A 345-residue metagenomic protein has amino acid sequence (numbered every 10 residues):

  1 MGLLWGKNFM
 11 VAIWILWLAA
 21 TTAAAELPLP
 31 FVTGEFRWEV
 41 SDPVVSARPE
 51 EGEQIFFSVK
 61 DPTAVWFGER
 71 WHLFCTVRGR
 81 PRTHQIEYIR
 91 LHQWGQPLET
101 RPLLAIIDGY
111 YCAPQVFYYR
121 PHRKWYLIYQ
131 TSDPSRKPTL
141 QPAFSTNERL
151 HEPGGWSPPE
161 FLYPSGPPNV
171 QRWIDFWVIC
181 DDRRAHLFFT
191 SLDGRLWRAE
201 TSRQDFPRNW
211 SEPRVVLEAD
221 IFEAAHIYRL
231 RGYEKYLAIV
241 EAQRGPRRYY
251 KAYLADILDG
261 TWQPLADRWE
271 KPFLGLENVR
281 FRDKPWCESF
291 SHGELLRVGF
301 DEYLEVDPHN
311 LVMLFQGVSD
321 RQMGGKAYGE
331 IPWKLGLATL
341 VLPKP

Functional and structural regions predicted by a protein language model:
M1-G6: N-terminal secretory signal peptides that target proteins for export/translocation
F9-T21: Bacterial N-terminal signal peptides
A25-A224, R229-W286, V298-P345: Beta-rich carbohydrate-recognition and catalytic domains
S289: Conserved glycosyltransferase catalytic-site signature
H292: Active-site pocket scaffolds in enzymes
